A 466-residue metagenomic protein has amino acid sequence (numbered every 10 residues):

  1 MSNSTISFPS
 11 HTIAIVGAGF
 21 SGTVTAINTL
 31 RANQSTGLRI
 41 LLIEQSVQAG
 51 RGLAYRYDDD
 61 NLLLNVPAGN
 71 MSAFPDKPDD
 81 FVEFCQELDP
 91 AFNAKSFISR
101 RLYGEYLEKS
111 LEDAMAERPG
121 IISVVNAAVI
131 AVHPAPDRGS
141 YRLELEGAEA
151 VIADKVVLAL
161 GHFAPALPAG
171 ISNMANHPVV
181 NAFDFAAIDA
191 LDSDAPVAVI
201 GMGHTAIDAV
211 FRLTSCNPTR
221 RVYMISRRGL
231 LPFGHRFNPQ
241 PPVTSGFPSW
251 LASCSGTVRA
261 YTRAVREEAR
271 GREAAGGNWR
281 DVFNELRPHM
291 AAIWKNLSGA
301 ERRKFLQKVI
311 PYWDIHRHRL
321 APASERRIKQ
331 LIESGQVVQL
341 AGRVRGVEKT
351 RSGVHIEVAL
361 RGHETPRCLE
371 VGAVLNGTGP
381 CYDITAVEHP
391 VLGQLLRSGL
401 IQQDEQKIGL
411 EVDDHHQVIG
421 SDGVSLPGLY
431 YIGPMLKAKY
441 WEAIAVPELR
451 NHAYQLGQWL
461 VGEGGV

Functional and structural regions predicted by a protein language model:
S2-V47, R51-L53, P90-R259, R263-V466: Flavin (primarily FAD) cofactor-binding/catalytic cores of flavoenzymes
E44-D89: Redox-cofactor-proximal catalytic regions of oxidoreductases
